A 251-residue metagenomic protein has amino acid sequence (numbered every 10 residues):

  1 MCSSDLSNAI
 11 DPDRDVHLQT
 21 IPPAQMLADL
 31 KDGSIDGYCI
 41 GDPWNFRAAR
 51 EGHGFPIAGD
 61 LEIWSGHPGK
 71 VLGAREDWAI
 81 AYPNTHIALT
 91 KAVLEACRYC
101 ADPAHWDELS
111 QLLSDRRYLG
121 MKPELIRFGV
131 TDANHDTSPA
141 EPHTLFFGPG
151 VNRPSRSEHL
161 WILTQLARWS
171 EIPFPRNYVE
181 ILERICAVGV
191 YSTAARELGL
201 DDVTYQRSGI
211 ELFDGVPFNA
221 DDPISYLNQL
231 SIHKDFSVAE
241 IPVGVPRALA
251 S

Functional and structural regions predicted by a protein language model:
M1-S3: Short, small-residue-biased leader/transition segments that mark boundaries at the very start of proteins
D11-D32, P43: Short helix-initiation/N-cap motifs at beta->coil->alpha
V16, G54-H67: Short beta-strand->loop
I35-G54: A ligand-binding cleft/hinge motif common to bilobed small-molecule-binding domains
P68-T85, Y99: A bilobed periplasmic-binding-protein/Venus flytrap-type ligand-binding module shared by bacterial periplasmic
Y82-C186: Secondary-structure end/capping motifs
L160-S251: Conserved C-terminal helix/tail region of periplasmic/extracytoplasmic solute-binding proteins
